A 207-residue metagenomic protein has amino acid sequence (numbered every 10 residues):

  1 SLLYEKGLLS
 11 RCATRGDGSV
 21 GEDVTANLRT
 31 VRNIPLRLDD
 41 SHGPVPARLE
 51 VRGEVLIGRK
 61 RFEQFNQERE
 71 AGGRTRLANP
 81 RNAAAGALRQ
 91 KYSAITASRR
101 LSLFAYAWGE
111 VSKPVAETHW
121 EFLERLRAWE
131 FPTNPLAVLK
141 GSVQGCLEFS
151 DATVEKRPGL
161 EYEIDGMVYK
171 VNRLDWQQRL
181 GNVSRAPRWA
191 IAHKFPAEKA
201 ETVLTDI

Functional and structural regions predicted by a protein language model:
S1-I207: RNA/tRNA-interacting regions in translation and RNA-turnover enzymes
